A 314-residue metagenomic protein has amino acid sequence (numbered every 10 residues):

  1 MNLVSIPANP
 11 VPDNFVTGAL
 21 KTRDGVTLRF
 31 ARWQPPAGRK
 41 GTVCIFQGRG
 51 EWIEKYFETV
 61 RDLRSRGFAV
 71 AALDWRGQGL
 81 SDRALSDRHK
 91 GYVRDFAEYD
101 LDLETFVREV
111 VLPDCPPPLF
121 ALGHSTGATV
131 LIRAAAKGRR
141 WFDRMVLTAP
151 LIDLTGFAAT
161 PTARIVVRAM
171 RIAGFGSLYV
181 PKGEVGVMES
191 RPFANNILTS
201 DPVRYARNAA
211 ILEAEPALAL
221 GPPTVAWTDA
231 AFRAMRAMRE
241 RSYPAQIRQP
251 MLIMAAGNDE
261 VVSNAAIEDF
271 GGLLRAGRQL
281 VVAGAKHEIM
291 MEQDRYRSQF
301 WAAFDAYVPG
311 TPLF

Functional and structural regions predicted by a protein language model:
M1-K21, V26-P35: An N-terminal hydrophobic leader/cap segment in hydrolases
F46-E51, S125: Active-site glycine-rich loops that stabilize anionic/oxyanionic intermediates across multiple enzyme folds
I53, V60-S86: Conserved alpha/beta-hydrolase
G91-V111: Alpha/beta-hydrolase active-site loop
T126, L131-A219: Alpha/beta-hydrolase-fold enzymes
I247, I253-A255, D259: Short beta-strand/loop motif that positions the catalytic acidic residue of the alpha/beta-hydrolase fold
E260-A266: Conserved alpha/beta-hydrolase "acid-adjacent" motif
R278, A283-F314: Catalytic active-site module of serine/aspartate enzymes centered on a nucleophile-bearing elbow/loop
